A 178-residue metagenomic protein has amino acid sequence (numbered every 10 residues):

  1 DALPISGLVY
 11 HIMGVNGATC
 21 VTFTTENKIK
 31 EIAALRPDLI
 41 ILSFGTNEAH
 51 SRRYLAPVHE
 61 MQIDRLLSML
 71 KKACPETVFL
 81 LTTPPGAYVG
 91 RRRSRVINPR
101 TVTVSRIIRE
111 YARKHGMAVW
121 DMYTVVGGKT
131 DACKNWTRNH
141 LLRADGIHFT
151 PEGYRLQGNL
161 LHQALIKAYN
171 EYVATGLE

Functional and structural regions predicted by a protein language model:
V9-G14, D38-S43, V78-T83, A118-M122 (+1 more regions): Structural recognition of the beta-strand scaffold that forms the well-ordered cores of secreted hydrolase catalytic
V21-A34, M61-M69, V102, R106 (+1 more regions): Alpha-helical scaffolding within the catalytic cores of extracellular/periplasmic polymer-degrading hydrolases
V21-E60, G86-A87: Oxyanion-hole/transition-state-stabilizing segment in secreted/luminal serine hydrolases and related acyltransferases
I41-G45, I63-K71, V78-T83, V102 (+1 more regions): Conserved, well-ordered alpha-helix/loop/beta-strand core segments that scaffold catalytic motifs
Y54-Q62, V96-T103: Alpha-helix N-cap and loop-to-helix initiation/capping positions
A73-P75, H115: Helix C-cap/helix->beta junction micro-motif
G86-E178: Catalytic His-Asp segment of secreted/periplasmic serine-dependent ester chemistry enzymes
